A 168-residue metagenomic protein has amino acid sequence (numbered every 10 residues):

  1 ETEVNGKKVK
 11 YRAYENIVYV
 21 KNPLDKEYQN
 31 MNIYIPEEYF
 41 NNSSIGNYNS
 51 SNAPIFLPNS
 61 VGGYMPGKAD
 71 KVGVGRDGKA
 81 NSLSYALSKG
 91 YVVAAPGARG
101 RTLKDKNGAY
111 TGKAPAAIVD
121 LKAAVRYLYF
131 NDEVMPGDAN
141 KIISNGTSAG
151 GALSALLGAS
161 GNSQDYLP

Functional and structural regions predicted by a protein language model:
E1-N49: Catalytic-loop region of hydrolases
N30-P36, N42-K71, I143: Short beta-strand element of the alpha/beta-hydrolase
Y48-N49, S84-A86, V134-P136: Short, charge-rich binding segments
S51-I55, K89-V93, D138-K141, G151: Loop/turn elements at helix/coil->beta-strand transitions in domains of secreted/extracellular proteins
P58-V119, G158-S160: Cap/lid segment of the alpha/beta-hydrolase catalytic domain
A80, V119-R126, A152-A155: A structural signal for well-ordered alpha-helical segments within the folded catalytic domains of diverse enzymes
Y110-V134, S163-D165: Alpha/beta-hydrolase active-site loop
F130-P168: Primarily recognizes the serine-hydrolase "nucleophile elbow" in alpha/beta-hydrolase and SGNH/GDSL folds
